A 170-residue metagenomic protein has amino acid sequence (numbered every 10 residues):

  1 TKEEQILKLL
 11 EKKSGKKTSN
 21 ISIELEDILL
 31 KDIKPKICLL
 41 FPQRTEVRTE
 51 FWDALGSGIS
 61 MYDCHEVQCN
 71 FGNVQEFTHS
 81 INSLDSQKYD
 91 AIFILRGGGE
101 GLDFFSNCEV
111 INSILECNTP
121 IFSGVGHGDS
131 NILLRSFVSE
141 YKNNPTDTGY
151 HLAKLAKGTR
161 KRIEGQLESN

Functional and structural regions predicted by a protein language model:
T1-G56: Extended, charge-rich, solvent-exposed interface segments
K34-N170: Short glycine/threonine-rich loop/turn motifs
